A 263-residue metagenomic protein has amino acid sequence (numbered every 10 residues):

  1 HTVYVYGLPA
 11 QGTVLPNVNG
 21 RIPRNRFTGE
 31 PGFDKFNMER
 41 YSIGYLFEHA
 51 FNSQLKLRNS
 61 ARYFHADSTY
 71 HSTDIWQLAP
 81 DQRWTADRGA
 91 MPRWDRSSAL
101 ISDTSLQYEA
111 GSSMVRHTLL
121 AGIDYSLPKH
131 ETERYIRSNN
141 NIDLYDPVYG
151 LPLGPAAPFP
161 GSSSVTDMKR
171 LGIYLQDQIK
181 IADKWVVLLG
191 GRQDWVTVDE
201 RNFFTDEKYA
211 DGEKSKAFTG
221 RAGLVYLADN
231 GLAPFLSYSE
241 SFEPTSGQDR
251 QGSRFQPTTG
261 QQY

Functional and structural regions predicted by a protein language model:
H1-A50, H65-S97, N141-S162, T166 (+1 more regions): Acidic/polar loop-and-plug regions of large Gram-negative outer-membrane beta-barrel proteins
T2-G12, V18, Y70-Q77, T132-S138 (+2 more regions): Outer-membrane beta-barrel translocator domains and adjoining extracellular loop/strand segments of Gram-negative
E30-G32, S102, I123, E243: Short acidic-glycine motifs
S42-L46, S105-Q107, Y174-Q176, R221-G223: Outer-membrane beta-barrel architecture
I43-H49, L55, R62, I101-S105 (+3 more regions): Conserved short hydrophobic patches within well-ordered secondary structure
L46-R62, A66-S72, L227-N230, P234-F235 (+1 more regions): Membrane-embedded beta-barrel scaffold of Gram-negative outer-membrane proteins
R96-Q176: C-terminal low-complexity, acidic/polar tails when present
S97, R116-L120, D124-S126, S164-Y263: Structural signature of Gram-negative outer-membrane beta-barrels, strongest in the C-terminal barrel of TonB-dependent
